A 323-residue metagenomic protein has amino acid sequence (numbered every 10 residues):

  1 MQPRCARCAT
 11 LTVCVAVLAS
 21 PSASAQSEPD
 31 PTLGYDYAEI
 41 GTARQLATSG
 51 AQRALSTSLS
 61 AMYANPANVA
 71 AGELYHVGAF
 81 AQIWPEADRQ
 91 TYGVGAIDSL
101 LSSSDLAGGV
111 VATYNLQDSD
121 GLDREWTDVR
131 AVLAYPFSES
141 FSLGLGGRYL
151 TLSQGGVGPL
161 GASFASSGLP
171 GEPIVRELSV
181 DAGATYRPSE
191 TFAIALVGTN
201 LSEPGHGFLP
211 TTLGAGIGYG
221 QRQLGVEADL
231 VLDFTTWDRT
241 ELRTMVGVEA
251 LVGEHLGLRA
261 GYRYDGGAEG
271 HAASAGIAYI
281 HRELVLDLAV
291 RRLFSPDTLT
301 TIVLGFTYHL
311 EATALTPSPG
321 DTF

Functional and structural regions predicted by a protein language model:
M1-L11: Bacterial N-terminal signal peptides that target proteins for export
T10-V13, G50: A periodicity- and composition-biased signal for non-globular, repetitive helical segments
S20-S22: N-terminal signal peptide c-region/cleavage motif recognized by signal peptidases
S27-F323: Subset of outer-membrane beta-barrel
